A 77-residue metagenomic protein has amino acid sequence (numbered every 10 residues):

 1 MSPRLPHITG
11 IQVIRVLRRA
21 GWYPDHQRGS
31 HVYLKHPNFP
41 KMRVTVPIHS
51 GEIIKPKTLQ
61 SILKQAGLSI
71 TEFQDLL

Functional and structural regions predicted by a protein language model:
M1-R28, P37: N-terminal first-folded block
L5, S50-G51: Residues that cap or flank secondary-structure elements
V13, V32, I70: Short, flexible micro-motifs
S30-L34, Q74-L77: Short linear loop/turn motifs
Y33-V46, S50: Short, charge-rich, low-complexity interaction segments located in flexible loops at or near secondary-structure
G51-L77: C-terminal structural segments of small proteins and small subunits
